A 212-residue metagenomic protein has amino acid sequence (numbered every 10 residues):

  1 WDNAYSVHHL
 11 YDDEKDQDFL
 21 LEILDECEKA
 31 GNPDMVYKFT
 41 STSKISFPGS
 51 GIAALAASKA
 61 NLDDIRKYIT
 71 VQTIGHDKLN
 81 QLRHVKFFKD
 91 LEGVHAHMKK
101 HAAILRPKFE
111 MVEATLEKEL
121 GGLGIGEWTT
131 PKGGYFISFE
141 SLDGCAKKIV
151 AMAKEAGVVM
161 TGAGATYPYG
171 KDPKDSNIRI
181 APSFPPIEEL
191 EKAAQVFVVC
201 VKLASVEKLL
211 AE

Functional and structural regions predicted by a protein language model:
W1-N3, T40, A54-A56, T129-T130 (+3 more regions): Short beta-strand segments
W1-Q17: Catalytic PLP-binding core of fold-type I/II PLP enzymes
D25-R106: Conserved core segment of the aminotransferase class I/II
G31-N32, E155, G170-E212: PLP-dependent enzyme catalytic core of the Aspartate aminotransferase-like
T40-S43, I125-G126, G164-Y169: Short, solvent-exposed loop/turn elements at beta->coil junctions and helix N-caps that rim active or binding pockets
K99-E113, I125-E140: Conserved glycine-rich beta-strand-loop-beta hairpin in the small C-terminal domain of fold type I
L142-A146, P185-I187: Helix N-cap motif at beta-to-alpha junctions
V159: Residue-level detector of anion-binding/catalytic polar loops
